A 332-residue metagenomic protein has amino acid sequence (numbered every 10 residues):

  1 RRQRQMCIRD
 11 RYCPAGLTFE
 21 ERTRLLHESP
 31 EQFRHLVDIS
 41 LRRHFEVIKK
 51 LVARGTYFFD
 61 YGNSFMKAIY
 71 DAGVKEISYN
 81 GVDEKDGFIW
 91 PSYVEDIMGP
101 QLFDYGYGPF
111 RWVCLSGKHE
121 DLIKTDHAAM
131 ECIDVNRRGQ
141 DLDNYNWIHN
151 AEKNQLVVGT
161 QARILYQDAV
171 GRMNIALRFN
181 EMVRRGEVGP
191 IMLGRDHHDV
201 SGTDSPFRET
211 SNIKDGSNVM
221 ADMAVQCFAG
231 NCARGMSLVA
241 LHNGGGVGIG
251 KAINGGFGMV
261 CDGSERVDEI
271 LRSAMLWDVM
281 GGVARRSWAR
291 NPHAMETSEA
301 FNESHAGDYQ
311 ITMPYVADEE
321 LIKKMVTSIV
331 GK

Functional and structural regions predicted by a protein language model:
R1: A structured beta-alpha segment of the ubiquitous adenosine-cofactor-binding alpha/beta core
R4-I8: Short, small-residue-biased leader/transition segments that mark boundaries at the very start of proteins
R9-D10, I249: Glycine/Thr-rich phosphate-binding loops of Rossmann-like dinucleotide-binding domains
D10-V37, F207: A solvent-exposed, charged loop/short amphipathic helix patch at secondary-structure junctions
E28-E31, R43-I311, A317-K324, I329-V330: Domain-length cofactor-binding catalytic modules of enzymes
